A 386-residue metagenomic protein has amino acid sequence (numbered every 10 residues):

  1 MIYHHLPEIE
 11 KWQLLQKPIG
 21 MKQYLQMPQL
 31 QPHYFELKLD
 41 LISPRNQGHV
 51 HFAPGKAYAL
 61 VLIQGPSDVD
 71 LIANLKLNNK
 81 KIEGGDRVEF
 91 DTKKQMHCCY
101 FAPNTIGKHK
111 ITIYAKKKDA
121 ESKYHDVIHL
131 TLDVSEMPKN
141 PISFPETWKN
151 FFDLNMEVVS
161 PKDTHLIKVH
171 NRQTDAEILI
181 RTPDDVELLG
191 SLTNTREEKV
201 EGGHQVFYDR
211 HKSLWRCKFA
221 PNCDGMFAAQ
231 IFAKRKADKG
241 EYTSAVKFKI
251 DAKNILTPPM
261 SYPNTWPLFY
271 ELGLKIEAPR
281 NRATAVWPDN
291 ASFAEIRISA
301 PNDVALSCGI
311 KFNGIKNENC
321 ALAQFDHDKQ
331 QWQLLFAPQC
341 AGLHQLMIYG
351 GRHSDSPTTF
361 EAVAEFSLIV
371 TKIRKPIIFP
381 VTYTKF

Functional and structural regions predicted by a protein language model:
M1-F386: Alpha-helical and coiled-coil interaction segments, frequently adjacent to or embedded within charge-biased
